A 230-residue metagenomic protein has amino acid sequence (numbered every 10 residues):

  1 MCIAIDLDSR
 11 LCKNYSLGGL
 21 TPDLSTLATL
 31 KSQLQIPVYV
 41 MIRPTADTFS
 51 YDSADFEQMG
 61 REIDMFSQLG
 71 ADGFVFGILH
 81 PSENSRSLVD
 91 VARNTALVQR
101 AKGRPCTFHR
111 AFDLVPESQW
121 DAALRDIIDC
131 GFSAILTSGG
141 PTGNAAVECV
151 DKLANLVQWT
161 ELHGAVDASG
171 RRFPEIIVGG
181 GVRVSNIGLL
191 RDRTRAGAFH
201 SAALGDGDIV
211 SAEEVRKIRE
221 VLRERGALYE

Functional and structural regions predicted by a protein language model:
M1, D47-Q68, F108, D113-C130 (+3 more regions): Catalytic cores of alpha/beta
C2-G19, M65-E83, C130-A146, V182 (+1 more regions): Glycine-rich phosphate-binding active-site loops on the catalytic face of alpha/beta enzymes
R10, V40-I42, F76, F108 (+1 more regions): Structural beta-sheet core signal
Y15-I36, S53-F56, L79-K102, V115-A122 (+3 more regions): Active-site-adjacent beta->alpha loops and helix N-cap segments on the catalytic face of soluble alpha/beta enzymes
M65-L69, V98-G103: CE4/NodB-like, metal-dependent polysaccharide N-deacetylase domain that modifies extracellular/periplasmic N-acetylated
S169: A conserved mid-domain beta-alpha-beta active-site/ligand-binding segment of alpha/beta enzyme cores
R223-E230: C-terminal helix/juxtamembrane-tail motif
